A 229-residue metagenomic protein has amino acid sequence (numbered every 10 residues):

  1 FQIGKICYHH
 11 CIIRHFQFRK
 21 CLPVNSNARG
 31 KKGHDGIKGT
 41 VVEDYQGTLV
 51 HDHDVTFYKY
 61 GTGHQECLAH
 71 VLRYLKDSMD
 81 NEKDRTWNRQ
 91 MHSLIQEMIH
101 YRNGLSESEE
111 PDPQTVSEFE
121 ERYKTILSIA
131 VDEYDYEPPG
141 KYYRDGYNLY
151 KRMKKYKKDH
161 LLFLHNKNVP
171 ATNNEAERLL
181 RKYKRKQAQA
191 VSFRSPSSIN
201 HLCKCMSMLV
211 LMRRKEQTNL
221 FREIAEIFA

Functional and structural regions predicted by a protein language model:
F1-A229: Catalytic center-proximal scaffold of phosphoryl-transfer enzymes
